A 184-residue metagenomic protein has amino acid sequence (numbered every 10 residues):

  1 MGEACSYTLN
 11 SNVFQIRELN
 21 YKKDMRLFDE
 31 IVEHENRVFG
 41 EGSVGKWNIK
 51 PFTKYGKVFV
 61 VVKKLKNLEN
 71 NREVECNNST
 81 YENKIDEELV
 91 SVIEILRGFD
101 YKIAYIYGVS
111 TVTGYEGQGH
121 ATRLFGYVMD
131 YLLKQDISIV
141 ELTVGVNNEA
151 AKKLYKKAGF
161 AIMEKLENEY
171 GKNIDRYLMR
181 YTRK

Functional and structural regions predicted by a protein language model:
M1-S11: Eukaryotic N-terminal low-complexity, Ser/Thr- and Lys/Arg-rich leader segments that predominantly function as
C5-Y7, G145-E149, A158, K165-K184: C-terminal "cap" of GNAT-fold acetyltransferases
S11-G114, F125-Y127, Y131: Acetyl-CoA-dependent GNAT
G108-S110, E141-T143, L178: Short aromatic/hydrophobic contact patches that present stacked aromatics for nucleic-acid/ligand binding
V112-G126, G145-K153, K157: Conserved glycine-rich acetyl-CoA-binding loop
L132-T143: Conserved GNAT acetyl-CoA-binding A-motif
Q135, K157-A158: Structural motif
